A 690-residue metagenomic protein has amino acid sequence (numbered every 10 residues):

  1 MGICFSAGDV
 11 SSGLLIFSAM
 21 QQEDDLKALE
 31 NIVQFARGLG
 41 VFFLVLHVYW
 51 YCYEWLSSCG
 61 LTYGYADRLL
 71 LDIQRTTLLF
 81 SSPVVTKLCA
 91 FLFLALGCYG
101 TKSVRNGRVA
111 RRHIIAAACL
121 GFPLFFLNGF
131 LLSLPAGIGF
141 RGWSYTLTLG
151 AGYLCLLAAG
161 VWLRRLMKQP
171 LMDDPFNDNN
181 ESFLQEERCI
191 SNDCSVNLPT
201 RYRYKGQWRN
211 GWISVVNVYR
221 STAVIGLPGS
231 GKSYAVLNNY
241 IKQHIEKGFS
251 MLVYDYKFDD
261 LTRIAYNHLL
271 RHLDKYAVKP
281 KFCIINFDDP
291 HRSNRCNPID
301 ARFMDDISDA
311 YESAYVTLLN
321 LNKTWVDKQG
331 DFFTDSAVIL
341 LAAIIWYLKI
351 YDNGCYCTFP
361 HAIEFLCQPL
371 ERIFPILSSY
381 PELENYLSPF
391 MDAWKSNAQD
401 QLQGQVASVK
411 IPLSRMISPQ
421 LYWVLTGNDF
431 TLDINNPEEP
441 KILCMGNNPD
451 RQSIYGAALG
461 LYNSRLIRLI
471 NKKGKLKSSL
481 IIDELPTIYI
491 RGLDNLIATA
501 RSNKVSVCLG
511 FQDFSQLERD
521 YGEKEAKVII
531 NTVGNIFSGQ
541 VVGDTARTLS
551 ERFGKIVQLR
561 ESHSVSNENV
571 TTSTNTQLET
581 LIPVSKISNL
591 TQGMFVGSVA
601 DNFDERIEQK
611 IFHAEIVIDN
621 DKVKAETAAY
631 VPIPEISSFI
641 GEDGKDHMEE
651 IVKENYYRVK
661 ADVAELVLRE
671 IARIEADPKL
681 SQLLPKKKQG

Functional and structural regions predicted by a protein language model:
A7, S58-L61, K168-M172, F176 (+5 more regions): P-loop NTPase motor domains
A7-V10, A19: Acidic, Ala/Val/Gly-enriched low-complexity intrinsically disordered segments
L14-S230, Y234, N239, K247 (+2 more regions): Basic- and hydrophobic-enriched, low-structure N-terminal and domain-boundary segments that flank ATP-binding catalytic
I497-T499, N503-A600: Conserved ATP-driven motor cores of ASCE-family P-loop NTPases powering translocation/secretion/packaging/pilus
